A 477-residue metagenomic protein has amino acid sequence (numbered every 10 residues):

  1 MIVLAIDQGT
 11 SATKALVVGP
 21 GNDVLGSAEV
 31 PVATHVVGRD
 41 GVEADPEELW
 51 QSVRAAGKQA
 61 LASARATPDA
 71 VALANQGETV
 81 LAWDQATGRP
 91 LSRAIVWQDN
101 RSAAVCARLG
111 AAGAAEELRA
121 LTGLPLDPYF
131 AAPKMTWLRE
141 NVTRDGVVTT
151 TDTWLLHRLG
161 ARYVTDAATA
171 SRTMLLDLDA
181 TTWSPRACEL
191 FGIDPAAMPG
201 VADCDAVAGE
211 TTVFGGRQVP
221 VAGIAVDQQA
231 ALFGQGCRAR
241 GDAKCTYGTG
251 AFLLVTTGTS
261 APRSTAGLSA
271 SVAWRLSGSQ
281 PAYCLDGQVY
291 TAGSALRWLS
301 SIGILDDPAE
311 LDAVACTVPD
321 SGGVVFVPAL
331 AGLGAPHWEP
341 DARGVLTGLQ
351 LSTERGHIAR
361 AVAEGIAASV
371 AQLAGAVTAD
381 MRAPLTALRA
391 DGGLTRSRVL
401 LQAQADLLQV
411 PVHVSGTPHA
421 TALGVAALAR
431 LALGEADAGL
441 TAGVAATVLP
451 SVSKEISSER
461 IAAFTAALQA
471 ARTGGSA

Functional and structural regions predicted by a protein language model:
M1-S92, A120, R144, G215-G223 (+2 more regions): N-terminal glycine/serine-rich phosphate-binding loop of ATP-dependent small-molecule kinases, especially carbohydrate
L4-I6, A103, L109-T122, Y129-T150 (+6 more regions): Active-site core segments that coordinate phosphate-bearing ligands/cofactors across diverse enzyme families
V30, H35, I95-S102, A170 (+2 more regions): Short, acidic/turn-prone active-site loops that include or flank metal/cofactor- and phosphate-binding residues
V32, N75, Q98, D205 (+2 more regions): Residues that line or immediately flank small-molecule/substrate-binding pockets and catalytic motifs
D45, D99, D227: Short, conserved phosphate/pyrophosphate- and ester-handling motifs at nucleotide-, phospho-/glycolipid
A62-W97, P125-A131, L156-D177, A202 (+1 more regions): Short beta-strand-loop/turn "lid" adjacent to the catalytic site in phosphate-handling enzymes
F191-A206: A conserved helix-loop-beta module that forms one wall/lid of the active-site cleft in ATP-utilizing catalytic domains
